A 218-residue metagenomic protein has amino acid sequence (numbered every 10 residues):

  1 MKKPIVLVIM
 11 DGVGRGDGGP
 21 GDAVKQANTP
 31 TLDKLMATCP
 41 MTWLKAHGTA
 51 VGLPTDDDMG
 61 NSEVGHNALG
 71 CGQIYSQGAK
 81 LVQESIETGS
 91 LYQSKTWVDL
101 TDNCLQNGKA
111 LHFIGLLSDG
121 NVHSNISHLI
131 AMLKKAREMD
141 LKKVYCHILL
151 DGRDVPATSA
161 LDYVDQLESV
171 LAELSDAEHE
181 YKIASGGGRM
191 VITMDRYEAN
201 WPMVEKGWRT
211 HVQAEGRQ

Functional and structural regions predicted by a protein language model:
M1-I5, V13-V191, A199-P202, K206: Active-site nucleophile/metal-coordination loop of metallo-enzymes that catalyze phosphate/sulfate and related
D195-Q218: C-terminal "exit" segments of structured domains
